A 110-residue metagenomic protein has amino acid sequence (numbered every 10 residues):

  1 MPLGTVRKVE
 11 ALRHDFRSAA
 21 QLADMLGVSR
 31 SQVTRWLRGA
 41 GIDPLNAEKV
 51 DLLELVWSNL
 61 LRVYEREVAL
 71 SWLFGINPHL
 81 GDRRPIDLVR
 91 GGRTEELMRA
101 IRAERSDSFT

Functional and structural regions predicted by a protein language model:
M1-T110: Non-transmembrane "mature" sequence context
